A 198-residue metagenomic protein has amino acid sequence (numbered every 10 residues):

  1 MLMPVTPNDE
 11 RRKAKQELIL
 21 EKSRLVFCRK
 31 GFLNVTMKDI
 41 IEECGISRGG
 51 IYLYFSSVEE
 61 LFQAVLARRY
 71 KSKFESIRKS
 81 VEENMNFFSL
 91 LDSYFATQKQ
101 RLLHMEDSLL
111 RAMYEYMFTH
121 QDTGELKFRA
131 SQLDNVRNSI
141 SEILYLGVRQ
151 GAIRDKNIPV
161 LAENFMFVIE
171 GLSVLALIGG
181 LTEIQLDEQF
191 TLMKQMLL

Functional and structural regions predicted by a protein language model:
M1-A14: N-terminal intrinsically disordered/low-complexity leader segments
M1-P4, S93-Q100, N138-Q150, M166-V168 (+1 more regions): C-terminal peripheral helix-coil segments that are non-catalytic and often amphipathic
L2-P4, L18, V26-E60, A64: Helix-turn-helix
K15-S23, I40, V65-R69, K73 (+1 more regions): Generic hydrophobic, amphipathic alpha-helix propensity
A64, R68, R78-M105, V160-F165 (+1 more regions): Hydrophobic alpha-helical connector segments
F74, S108, T123-R149, E163: Amphipathic alpha-helical packing segments from all-alpha helical-bundle domains
L102-G124, L177: Amphipathic alpha-helical segments used for helix-helix packing
